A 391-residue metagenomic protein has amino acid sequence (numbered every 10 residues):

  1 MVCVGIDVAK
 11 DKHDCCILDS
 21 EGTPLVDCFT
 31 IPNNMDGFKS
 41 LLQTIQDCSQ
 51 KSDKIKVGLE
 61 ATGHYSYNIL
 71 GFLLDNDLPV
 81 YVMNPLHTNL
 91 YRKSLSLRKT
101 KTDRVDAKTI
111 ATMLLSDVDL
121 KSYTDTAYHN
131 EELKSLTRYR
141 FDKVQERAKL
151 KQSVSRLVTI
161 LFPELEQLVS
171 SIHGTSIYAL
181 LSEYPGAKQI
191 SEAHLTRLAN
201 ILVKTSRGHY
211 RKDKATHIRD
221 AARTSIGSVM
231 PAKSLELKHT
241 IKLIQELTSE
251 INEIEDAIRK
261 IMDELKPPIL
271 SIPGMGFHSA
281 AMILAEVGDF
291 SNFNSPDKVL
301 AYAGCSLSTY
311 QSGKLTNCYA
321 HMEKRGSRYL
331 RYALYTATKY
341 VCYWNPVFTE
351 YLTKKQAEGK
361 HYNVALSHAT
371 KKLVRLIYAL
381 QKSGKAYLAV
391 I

Functional and structural regions predicted by a protein language model:
M1-I391: A detector of single, family-specific signature residues that are central to catalytic or substrate-handling motifs
